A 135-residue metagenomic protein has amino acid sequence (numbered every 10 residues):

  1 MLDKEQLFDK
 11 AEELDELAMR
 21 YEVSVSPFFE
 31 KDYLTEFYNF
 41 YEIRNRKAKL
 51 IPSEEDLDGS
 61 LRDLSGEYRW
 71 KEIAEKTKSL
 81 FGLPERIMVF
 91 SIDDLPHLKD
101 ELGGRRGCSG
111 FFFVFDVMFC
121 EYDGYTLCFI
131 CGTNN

Functional and structural regions predicted by a protein language model:
M1-E75: N-terminal "domain-start" segment
F8, F28-F29, F37-F40, F81 (+4 more regions): Phenylalanine-focused residue identity feature
D15-Y21, E36, L83-M88, F115 (+1 more regions): Generic structural motif recognizing short loop/turn segments at the entrances and edges of beta-strands
D56, D63, S79, G104-G107 (+1 more regions): Generic detector of intrinsically disordered, low-complexity, polar/charged segments
K71-M88: Short, mixed-charge low-complexity intrinsically disordered segments
R86-N135: Acidic, proline/glycine-rich low-complexity IDRs
